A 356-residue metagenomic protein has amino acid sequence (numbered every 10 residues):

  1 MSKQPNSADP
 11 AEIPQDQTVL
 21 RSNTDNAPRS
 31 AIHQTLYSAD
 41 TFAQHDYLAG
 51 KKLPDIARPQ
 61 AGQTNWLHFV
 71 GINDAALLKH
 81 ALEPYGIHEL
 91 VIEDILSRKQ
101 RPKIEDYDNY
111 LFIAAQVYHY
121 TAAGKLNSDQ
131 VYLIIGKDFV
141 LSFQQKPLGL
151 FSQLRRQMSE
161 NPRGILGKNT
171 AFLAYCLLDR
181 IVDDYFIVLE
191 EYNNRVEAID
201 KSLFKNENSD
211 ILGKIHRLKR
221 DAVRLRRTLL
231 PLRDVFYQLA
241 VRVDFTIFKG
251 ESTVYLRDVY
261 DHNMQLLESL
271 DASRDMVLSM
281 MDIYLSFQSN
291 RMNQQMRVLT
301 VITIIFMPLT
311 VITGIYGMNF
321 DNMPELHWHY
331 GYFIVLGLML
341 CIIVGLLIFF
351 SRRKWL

Functional and structural regions predicted by a protein language model:
M1-K249, D258, H262-S269, W355-L356: Peripheral, non-transmembrane regulatory/ligand-interaction domains of membrane transport proteins
D244-T253, E325, Y330: Membrane interface segments of multi-pass transport proteins and intramembrane proteases
D261-L356: Hydrophobic alpha-helical transmembrane segments and their immediately adjacent juxtamembrane loops
